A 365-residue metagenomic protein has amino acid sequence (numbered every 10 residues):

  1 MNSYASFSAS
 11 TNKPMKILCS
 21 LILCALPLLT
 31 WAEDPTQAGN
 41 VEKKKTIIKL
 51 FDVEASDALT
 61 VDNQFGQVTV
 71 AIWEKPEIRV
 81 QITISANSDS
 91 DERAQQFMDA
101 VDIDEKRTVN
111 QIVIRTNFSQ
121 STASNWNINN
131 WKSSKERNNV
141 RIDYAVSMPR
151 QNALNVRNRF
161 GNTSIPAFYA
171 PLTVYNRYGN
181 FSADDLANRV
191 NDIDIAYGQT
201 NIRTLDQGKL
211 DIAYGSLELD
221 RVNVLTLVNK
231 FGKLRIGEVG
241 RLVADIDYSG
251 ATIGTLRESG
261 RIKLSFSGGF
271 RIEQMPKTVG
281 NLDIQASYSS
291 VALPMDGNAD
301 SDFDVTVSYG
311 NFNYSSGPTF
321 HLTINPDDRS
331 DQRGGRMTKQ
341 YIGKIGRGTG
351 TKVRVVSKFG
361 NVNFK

Functional and structural regions predicted by a protein language model:
N2-K365: Intrinsically disordered, low-complexity terminal regions
